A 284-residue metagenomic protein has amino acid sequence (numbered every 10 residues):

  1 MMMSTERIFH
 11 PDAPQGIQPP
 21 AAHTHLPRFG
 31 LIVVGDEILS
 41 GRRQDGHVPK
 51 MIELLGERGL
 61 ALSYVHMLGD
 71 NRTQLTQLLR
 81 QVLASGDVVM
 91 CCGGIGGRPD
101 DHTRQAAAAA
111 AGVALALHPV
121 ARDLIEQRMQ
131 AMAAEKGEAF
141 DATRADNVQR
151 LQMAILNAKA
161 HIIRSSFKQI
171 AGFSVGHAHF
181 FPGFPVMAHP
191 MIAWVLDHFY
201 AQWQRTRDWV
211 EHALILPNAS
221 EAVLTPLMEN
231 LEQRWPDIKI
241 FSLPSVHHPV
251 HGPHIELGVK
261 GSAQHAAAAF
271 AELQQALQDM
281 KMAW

Functional and structural regions predicted by a protein language model:
M2-R28: N-terminal amphipathic/basic leader segments beginning at the initiator methionine
A21-V65, A267: Glycine-rich phosphate/diphosphate-binding loop of Rossmann-like nucleotide-binding domains
A22-T24, V82, N147-Q149, M153-L156 (+4 more regions): Solvent-exposed alpha-helices and their adjacent loops that cap or buttress functional pockets in soluble metabolic
V34-D36, C91-P99, P182-G183, L243 (+1 more regions): Glycine-rich beta-strand-to-loop/alpha-helix junction loops that act as flexible
P49-A110, A116, Q130: N-terminal small/polar loop signature for handling phosphorylated ligands or for N-terminal nucleophile
Q74, H102-W203: Proline/glycine-rich low-complexity loops and linkers
G176-E272, A276: An accessory alpha-helical subdomain
A276-W284: Conserved short beta-strand edge segments in small beta-sheet-based binding/regulatory domains
